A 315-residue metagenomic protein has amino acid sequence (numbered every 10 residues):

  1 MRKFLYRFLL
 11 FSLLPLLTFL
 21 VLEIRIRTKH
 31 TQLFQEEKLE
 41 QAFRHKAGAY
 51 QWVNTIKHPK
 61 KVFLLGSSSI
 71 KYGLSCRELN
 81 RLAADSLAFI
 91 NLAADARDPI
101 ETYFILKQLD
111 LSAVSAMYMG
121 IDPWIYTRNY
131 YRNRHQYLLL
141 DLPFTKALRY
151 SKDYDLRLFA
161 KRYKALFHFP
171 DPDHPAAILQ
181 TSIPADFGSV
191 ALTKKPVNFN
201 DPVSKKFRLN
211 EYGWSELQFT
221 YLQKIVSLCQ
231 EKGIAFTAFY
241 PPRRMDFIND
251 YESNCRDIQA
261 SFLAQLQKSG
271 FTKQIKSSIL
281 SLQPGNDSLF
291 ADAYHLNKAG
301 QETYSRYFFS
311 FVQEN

Functional and structural regions predicted by a protein language model:
Y6-R27: Hydrophobic membrane-insertion alpha-helices, especially the h-region of bacterial N-terminal signal peptides
I26-A47: Alpha-helical transmembrane signal-anchor/signal-peptide segments
H58, F63-Y150: Membrane-embedded segments
I121, Y130-K232: Secreted/periplasmic serine-hydrolase-like ester/acetyl group-modifying domain
A191, V226-Y251: Active-site segments of SGNH/GDSL-like serine hydrolases that catalyze O-acetyl group transfer/hydrolysis on lipids
R244-S278: Substrate-gating cap/lid alpha-helix
F290-N315: Histidine-centered active-site loop/cap adjacent to the catalytic His in serine esterases/O-acetyl transfer systems
